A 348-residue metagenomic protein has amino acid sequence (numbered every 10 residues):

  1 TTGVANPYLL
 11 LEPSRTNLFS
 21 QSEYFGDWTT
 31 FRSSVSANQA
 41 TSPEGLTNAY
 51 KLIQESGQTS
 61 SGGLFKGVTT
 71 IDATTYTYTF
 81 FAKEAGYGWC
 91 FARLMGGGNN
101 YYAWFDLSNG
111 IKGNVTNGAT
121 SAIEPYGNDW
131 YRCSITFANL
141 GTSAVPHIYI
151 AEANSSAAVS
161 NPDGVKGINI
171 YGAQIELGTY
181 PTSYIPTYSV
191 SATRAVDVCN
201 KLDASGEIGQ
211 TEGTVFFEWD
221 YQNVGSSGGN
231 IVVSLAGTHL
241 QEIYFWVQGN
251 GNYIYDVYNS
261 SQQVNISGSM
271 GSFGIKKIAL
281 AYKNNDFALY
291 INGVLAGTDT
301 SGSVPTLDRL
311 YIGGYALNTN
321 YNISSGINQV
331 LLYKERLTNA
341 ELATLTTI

Functional and structural regions predicted by a protein language model:
T1-G26, A151-G209, Q329-E335: Extracellular polysaccharide-targeting segments
L9, Q39-G62: Short carbohydrate-recognition loop motifs
R15-S22, F31-S33, Q58-S60, T70-T74 (+3 more regions): Extracellular glycan-recognition modules
F25, K166-P181, G213-N223, G313 (+1 more regions): Extracellular, beta-strand-rich glycan-interacting domains
G62-G67, Y101-F105, K112-Y126, D256-K277: Short, aromatic/His-centered strand-loop micro-motif at the edge of beta-sheets
A73-T77, F81, P125-S134, S269-A279 (+1 more regions): Trp-centered recognition loops
E84-A85, T136-G141, G274-A288: Localized edge beta-strand/strand-to-loop motifs within extracellular or lumenal beta-rich domains
V145-I168, D299-G326: Flexible glycan-contacting loops in extracellular carbohydrate-active proteins
